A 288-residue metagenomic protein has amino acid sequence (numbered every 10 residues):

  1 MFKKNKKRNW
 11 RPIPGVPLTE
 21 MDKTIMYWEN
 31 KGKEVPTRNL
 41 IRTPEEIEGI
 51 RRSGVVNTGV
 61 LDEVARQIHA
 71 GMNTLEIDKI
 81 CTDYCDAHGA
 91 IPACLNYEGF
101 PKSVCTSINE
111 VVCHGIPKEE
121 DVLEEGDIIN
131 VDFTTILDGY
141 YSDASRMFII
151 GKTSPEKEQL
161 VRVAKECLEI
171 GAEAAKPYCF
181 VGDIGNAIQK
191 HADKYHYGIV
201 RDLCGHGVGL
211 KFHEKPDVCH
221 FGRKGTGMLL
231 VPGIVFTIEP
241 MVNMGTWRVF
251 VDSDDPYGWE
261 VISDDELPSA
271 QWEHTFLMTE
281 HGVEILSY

Functional and structural regions predicted by a protein language model:
M1-Y288: Active-site neighborhoods and metal-handling regions in enzymes and metal-associated proteins
